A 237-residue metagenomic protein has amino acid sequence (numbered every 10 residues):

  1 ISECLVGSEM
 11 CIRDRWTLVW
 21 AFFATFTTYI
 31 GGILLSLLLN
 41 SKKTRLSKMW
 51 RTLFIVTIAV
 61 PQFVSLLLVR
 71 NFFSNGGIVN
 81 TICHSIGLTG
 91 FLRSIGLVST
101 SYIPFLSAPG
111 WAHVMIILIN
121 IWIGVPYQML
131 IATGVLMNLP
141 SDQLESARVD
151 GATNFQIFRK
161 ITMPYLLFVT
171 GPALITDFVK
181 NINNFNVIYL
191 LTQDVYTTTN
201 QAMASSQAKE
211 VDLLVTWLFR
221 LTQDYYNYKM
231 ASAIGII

Functional and structural regions predicted by a protein language model:
S2, S8-E9, R13-I237: A structural signal for multi-pass alpha-helical bundles of membrane permease subunits that mediate small-molecule
